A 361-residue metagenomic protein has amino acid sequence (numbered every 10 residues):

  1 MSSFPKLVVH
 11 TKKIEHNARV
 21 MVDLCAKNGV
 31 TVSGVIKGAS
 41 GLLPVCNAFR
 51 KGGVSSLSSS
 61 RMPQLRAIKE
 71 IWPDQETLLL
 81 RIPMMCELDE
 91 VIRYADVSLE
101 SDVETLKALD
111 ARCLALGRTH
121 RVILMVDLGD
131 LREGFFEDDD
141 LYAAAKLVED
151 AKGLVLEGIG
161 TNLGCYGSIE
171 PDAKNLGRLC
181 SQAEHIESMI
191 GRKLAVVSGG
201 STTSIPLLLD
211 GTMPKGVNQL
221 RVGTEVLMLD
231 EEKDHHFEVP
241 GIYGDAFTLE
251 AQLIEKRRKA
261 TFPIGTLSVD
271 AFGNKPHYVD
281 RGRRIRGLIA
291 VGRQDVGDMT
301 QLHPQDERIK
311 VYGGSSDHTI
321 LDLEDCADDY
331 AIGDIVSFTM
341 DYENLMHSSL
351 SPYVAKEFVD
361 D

Functional and structural regions predicted by a protein language model:
M1, V22-C25, M125-L128: N-terminal small/glycine-rich loop or linker at the start of catalytic domains across soluble metabolic enzymes
M1-V9: Generic N-terminal amphipathic, Lys/Arg-enriched alpha-helix
K6, V97, I320: Short aromatic/hydrophobic contact patches that present stacked aromatics for nucleic-acid/ligand binding
I14, K37, I68, L124 (+5 more regions): Conserved, mostly hydrophobic/aromatic
N17-V20, K27, G38-K51, Q64 (+2 more regions): N-terminal capping/small domains of soluble enzymes
V30-E184, M189: Active-site-proximal beta-alpha core segment in soluble small-molecule metabolic enzymes
G177-D361: Active-site anion/phosphate-binding pocket segments in diverse small-molecule metabolic enzymes
